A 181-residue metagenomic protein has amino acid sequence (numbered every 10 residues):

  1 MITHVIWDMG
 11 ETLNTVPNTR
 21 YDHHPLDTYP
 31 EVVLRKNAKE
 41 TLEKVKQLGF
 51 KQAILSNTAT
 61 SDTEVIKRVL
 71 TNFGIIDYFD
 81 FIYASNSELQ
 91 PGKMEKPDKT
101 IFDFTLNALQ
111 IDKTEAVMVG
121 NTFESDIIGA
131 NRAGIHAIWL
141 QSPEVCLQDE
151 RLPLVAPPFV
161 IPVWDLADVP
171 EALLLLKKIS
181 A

Functional and structural regions predicted by a protein language model:
M1-P17, V33, N37-S61, V65-A181: Asp-based, Mg2+/Mn2+-dependent phosphohydrolase catalytic module
Y21-V32: Conserved phosphoryl-transfer catalytic core
